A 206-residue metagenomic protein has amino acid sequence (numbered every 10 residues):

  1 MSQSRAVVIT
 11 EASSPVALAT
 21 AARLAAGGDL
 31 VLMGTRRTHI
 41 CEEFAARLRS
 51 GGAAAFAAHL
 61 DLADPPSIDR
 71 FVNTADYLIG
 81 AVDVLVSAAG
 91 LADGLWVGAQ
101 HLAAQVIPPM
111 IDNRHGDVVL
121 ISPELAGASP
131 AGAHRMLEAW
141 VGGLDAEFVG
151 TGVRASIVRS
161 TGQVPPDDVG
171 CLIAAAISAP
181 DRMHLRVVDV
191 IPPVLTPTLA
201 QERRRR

Functional and structural regions predicted by a protein language model:
S2, G51-F56, N73-S87, L91-L95 (+1 more regions): A glycine-rich helix->loop->beta "capping" turn within Rossmann-like NAD(P)(H)-dependent oxidoreductase domains
R5-A6, G80-V84, V97-A99, M110-E124 (+1 more regions): Active-site loop of short-chain dehydrogenase/reductase
S13-P15: Conserved glycine-rich cofactor-binding loop
G28-E43: Conserved glycine-rich Rossmann-like NAD(P)H-binding loop of the short-chain dehydrogenase/reductase
L48-P66: Rossmann-fold cofactor-recognition segment
H101, V153, I157-R206: C-terminal helical subdomain
A103-A104, G142: A short, exposed helix-loop element centered on a Lys and neighboring polar residues
I111-D112, D117-G142, A146-V149, R159-Q163: Catalytic loop of short-chain dehydrogenase/reductase
